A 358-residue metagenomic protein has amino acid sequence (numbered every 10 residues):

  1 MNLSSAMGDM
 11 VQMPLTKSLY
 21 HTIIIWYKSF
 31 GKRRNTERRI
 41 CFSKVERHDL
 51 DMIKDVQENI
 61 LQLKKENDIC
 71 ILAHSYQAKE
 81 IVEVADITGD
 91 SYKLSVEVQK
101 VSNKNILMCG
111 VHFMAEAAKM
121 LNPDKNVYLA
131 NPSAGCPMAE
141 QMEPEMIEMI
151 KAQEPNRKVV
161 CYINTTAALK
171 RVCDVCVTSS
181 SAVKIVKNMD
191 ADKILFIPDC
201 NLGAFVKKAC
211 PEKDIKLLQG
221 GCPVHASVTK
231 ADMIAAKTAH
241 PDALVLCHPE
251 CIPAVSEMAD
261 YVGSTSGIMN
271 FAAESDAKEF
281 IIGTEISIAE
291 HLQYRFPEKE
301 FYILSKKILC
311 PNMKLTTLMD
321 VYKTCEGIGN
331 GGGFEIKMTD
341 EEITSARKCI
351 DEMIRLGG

Functional and structural regions predicted by a protein language model:
M1, M7-M13: Methionine residue identity
N2-L3, T16, Y27-K28, C41: Intrinsically disordered, low-complexity segments
M13-L15, T22, N156, E298: Generic low-complexity segments that are intrinsically disordered, proline-rich and/or Lys/Arg-biased
Y20-K28, K32, K44, H48: Short, positively charged and aromatic/hydrophobic N-terminal segments
I40-I282, I288-G358: Active-site loop-to-helix "anion-binding N-cap" substructures in soluble metabolic enzymes
